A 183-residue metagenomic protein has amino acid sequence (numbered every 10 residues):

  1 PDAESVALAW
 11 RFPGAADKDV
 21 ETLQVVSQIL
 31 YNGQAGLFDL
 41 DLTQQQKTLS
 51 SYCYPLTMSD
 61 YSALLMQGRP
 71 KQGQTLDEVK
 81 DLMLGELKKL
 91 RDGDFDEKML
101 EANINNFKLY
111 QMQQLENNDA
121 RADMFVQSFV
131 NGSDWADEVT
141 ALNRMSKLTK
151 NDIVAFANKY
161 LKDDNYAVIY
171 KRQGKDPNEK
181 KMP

Functional and structural regions predicted by a protein language model:
D2-G14, D39-K147, A167-R172, N178-M182: M16 family metallopeptidases and their MPP-like homologs
L8, K18-L30, F38: Active/ligand-binding-proximal structured segments within catalytic/core domains that scaffold catalytic residues
E21-V25, T43, T149-K150, A157: PPIase-associated folding chaperone regions across multiple families
D152-K171: Bilobed periplasmic-binding protein-like "clamshell/Venus-flytrap" ligand-binding domains
